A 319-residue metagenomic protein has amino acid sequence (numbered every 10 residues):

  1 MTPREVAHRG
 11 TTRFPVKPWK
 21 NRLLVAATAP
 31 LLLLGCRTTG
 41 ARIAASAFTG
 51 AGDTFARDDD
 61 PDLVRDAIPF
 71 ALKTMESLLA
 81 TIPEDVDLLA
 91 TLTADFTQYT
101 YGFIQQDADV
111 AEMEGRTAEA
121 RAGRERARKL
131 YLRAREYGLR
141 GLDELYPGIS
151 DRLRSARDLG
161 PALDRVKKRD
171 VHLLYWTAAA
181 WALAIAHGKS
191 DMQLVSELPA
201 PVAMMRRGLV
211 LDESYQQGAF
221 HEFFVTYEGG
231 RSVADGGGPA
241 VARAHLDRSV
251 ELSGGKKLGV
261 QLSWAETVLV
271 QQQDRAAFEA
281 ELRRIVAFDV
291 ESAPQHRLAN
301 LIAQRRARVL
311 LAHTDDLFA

Functional and structural regions predicted by a protein language model:
E5-L24: Bacterial N-terminal signal peptides that target proteins for export
V25-P30: Sec-dependent N-terminal signal peptides
L33-G35: C-terminal motif of bacterial Sec signal peptides marking the signal peptidase cleavage site
R37-T39: Bacterial signal peptide processing site
S46-S77, T81-I82, D95-V210, A219-L252 (+4 more regions): Short coil/linker segments at helix-helix boundaries
D85, D170, Y215-Q217, K256-K257: Residue-level recognition of tetratricopeptide repeat
